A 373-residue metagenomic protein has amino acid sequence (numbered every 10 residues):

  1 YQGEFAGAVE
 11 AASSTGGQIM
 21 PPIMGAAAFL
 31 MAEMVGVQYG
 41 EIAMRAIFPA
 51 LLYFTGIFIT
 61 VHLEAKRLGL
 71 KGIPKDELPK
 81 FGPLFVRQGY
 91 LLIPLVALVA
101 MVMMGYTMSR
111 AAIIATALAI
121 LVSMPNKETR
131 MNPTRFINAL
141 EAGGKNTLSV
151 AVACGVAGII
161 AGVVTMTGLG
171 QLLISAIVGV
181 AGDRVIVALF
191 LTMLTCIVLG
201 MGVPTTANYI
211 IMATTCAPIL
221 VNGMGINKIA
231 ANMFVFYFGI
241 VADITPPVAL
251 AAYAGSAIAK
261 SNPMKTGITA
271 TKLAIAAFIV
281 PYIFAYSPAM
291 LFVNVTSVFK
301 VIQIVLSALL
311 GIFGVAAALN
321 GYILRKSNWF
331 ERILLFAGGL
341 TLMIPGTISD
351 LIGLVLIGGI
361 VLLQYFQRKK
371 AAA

Functional and structural regions predicted by a protein language model:
Y1-F5, V86-L92, G144-A151, A176-M193 (+2 more regions): Membrane-interfacial loop-to-helix junctions in multi-pass transporters
Y1-G16, I42-R45, L51, V185-L199 (+2 more regions): Alpha-helical transmembrane segments of multi-pass membrane proteins
Y1-G17, A27, G36, T205-F238 (+1 more regions): Hydrophobic transmembrane alpha-helices that form the pore/transport pathway of multi-pass ion and small-solute
T15, A26, L30-M34, V99-A100 (+6 more regions): Alpha-helical transmembrane segments of multipass membrane proteins
G17-I23, L148, G162-G168, R184 (+2 more regions): Short helix-coil transition sites and intra-membrane helix breaks within transmembrane domains of multi-pass
Q38, V164-V180, P288-K300: Membrane-interface helix termini and inter-helical loops of multi-pass transporters
M44-N146, L250-L340, R368, A372: Long, contiguous bundles of hydrophobic transmembrane helices that form the permeation core of multi-pass
S109, I113, T134-Q171, V185 (+3 more regions): Core transmembrane alpha-helical segments of multi-pass membrane transporters/permeases
